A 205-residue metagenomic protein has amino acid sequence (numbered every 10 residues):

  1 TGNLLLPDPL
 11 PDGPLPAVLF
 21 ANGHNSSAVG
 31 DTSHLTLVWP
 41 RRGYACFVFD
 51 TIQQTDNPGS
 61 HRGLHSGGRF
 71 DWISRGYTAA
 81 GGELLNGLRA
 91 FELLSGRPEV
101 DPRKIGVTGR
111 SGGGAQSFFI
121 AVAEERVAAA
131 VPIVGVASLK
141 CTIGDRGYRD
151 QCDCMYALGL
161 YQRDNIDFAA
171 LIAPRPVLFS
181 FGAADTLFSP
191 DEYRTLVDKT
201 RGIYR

Functional and structural regions predicted by a protein language model:
T1-G13: N-terminal cap/lid segment of alpha/beta-hydrolase-fold proteins
P11-G96, R103, S138-Y148: Cap/lid segment of the alpha/beta-hydrolase catalytic domain
D50, T108, I133-V134, S180: Alpha/beta-hydrolase-fold catalytic nucleophile elbow
P98, V122-R126, L171-A173: Alpha-helix C-terminal capping segments
E99-S111: Alpha/beta-hydrolase fold nucleophile elbow
G109-A121: Glycine-rich nucleophile elbow surrounding the catalytic serine of serine-hydrolase chemistry
A128-A170, P174, T186-V197, I203: Mobile cap/lid helix-loop segments that gate and shape the active-site cleft of serine hydrolases
I172, F179-F181: Short beta-strand/loop motif that positions the catalytic acidic residue of the alpha/beta-hydrolase fold
